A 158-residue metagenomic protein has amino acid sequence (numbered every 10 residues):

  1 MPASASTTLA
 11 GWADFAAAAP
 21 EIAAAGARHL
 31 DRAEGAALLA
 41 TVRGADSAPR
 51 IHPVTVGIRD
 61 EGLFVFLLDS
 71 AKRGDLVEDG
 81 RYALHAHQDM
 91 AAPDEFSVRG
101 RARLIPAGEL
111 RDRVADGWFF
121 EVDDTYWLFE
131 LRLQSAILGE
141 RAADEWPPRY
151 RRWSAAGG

Functional and structural regions predicted by a protein language model:
M1-E21, P93-G158: Charged, gly/pro-rich active-site loop segments
W12-D46: Short, conserved active-site entrance elements at the starts or edges of catalytic domains
A23-A25, R50-P53, D69-A71, D116-G117: A generic local structural motif
R28, G74, F119-E121: Short secondary-structure boundary/capping segments
R32-G35, P49-I51, D123-Y126, L133: Short gly/pro-enriched beta-turn/loop segments at secondary-structure junctions
E34-D69, L76, Y82-Q88, E95-S97: Short beta-strand segments
A71-G74, A91, E145-W146: Short, surface-exposed beta-strand-loop junctions and turns on beta-sheet-rich folds
